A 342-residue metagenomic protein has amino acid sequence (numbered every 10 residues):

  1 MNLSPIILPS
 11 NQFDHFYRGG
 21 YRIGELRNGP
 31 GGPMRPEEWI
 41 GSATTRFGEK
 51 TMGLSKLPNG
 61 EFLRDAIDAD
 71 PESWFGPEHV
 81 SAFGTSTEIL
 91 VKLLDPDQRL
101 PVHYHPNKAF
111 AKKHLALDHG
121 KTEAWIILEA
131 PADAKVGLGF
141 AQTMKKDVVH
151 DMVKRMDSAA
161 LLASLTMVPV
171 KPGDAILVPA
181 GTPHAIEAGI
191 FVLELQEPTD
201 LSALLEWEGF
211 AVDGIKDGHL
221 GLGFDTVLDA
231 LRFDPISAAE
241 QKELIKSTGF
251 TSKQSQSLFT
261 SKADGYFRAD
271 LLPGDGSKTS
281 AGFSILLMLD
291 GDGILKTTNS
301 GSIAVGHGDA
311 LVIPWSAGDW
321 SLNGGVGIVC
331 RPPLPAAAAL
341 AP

Functional and structural regions predicted by a protein language model:
M1-K145, E208-S247, A269, P335-A336: Transition-metal
V91, L100, L117, E123-I126 (+4 more regions): His/acidic/aromatic-lined binding-pocket segments of jelly-roll/cupin-type domains and related regulatory beta-sandwich
L94-R99, N107, A130-D133, T182-L201 (+3 more regions): Ligand-binding loop in jelly-roll beta-barrel domains
A134, S277, G291-K296, A310: Short beta-strand segments in beta-sandwich/barrel cores
K146-S158, A281-I294: Short, basic/aromatic beta-hairpin or loop at an interaction surface
R155-L204: Loop-centered beta-sheet repeat module
L165-L177, I294-A317: Short acidic-glycine-tyrosine-enriched beta hairpin
Y266-P273: A surface-exposed beta-alpha-beta supersecondary segment
